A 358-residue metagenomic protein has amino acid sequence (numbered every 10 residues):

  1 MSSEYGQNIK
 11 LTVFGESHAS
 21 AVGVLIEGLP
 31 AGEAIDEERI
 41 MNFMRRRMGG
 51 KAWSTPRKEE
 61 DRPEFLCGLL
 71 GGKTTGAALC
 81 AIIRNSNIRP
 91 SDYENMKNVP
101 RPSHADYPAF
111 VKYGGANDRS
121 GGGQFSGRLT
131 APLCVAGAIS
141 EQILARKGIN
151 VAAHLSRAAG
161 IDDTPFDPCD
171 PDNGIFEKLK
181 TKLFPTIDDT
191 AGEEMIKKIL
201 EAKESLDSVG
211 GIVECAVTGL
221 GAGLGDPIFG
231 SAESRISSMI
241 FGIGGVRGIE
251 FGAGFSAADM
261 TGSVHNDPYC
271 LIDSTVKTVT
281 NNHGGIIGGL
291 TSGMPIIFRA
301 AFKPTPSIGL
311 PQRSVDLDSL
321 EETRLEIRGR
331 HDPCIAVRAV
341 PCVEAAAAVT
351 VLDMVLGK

Functional and structural regions predicted by a protein language model:
M1-K358: Generic N-terminal targeting/processing segments that precede catalytic cores or assembly contacts
